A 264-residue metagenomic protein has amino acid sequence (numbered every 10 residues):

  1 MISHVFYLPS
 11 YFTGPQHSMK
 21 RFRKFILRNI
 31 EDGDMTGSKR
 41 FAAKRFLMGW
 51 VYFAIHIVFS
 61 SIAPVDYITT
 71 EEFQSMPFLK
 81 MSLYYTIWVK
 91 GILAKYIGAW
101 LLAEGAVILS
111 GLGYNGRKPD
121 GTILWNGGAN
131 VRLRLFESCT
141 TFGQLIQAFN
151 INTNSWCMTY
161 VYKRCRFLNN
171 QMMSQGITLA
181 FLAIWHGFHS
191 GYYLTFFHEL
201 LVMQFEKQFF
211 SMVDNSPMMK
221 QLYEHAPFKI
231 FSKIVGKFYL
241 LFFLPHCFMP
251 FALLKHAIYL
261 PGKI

Functional and structural regions predicted by a protein language model:
M1-I264: Membrane-embedded transmembrane alpha-helical bundles that form the catalytic cores of multi-pass lipid-modifying
